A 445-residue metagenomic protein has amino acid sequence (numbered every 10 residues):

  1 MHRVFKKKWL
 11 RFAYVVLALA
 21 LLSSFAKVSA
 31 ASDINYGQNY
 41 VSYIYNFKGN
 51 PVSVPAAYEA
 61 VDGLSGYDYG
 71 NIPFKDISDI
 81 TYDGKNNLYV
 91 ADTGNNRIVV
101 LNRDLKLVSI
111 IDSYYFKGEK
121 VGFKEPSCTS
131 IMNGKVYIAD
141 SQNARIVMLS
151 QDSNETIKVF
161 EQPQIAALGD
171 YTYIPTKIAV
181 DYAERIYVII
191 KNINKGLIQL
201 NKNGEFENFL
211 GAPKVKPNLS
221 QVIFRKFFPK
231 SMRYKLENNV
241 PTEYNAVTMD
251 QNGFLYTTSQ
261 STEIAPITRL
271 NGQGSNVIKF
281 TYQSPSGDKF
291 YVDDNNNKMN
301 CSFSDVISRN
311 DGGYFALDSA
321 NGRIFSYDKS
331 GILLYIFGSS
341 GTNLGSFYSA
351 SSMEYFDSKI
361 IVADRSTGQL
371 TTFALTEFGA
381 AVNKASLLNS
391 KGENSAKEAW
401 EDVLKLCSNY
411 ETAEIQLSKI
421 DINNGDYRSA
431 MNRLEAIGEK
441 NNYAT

Functional and structural regions predicted by a protein language model:
G37-G70, S109-K120, I157-Y171, E205-N239 (+2 more regions): Surface-exposed loop and turn segments in beta-propeller and other repeat-based domains that flank or scaffold
L64-G94: Beta-strand-rich domains and repeat architectures in extracellular enzymes and scaffolds, especially beta-propellers
D68-I80, V121-C128, D170-D181, I223-D250 (+2 more regions): Signature of short aromatic-glycine-proline-rich micro-motifs recurring in repeat-based ectodomains
N87-Y89, K135-I138, R185-V188, F254-T257 (+2 more regions): Conserved beta-propeller blade signature
N102-K106, S150-N154, N201-N203, N271-G274 (+2 more regions): Short loop/turn segments that connect beta-strands within beta-propeller blades
N143, T367, E377, N409-Y410 (+1 more regions): Residue-level recognition of tetratricopeptide repeat
G345-N383, R428, E439-N441: Blade-level signature of beta-propeller repeat domains, shared across WD40, Kelch, NHL, RCC1 and BNR/Asp-box propellers
